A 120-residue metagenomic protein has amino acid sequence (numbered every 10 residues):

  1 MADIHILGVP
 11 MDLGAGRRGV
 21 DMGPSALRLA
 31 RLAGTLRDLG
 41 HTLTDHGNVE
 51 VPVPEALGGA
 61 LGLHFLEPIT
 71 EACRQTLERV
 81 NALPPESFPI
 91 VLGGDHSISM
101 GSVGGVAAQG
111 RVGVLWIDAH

Functional and structural regions predicted by a protein language model:
A2-G113: Metal-dependent C-N hydrolase catalytic cores
R111, I117-H120: Mid-sequence, gly/pro-rich, charge-dense loop/helix-turn segments that line enzyme active sites
